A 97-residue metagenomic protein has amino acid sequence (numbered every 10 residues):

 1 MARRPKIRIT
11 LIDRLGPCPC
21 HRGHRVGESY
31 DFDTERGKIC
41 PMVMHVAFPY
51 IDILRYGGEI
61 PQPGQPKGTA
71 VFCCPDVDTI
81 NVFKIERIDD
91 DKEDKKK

Functional and structural regions predicted by a protein language model:
A2-K6, D78-I80: A general secondary-structure signal for short beta-strands and their flanking turns/coil in non-transmembrane regions
R4, S29, R87-D89: Extended, solvent-exposed regions of the mature portions of secreted/cell-surface glycoproteins
P5-G16: Short, structured beta-strand/loop micro-motifs enriched in basic residues and often containing a Trp
T10-I12, D33-E35, E86-I88: A structural detector for beta-sheet-dominated domains
G16-C20, I39, D91-K95: Short, surface-exposed beta-strand/loop "edge" segments at domain boundaries and coil↔beta transitions
H21-M42: Short, flexible N-terminal segments of the mature chain
P41-G58: Short, compositionally biased
G58-K97: Short, compact, well-ordered microdomains
